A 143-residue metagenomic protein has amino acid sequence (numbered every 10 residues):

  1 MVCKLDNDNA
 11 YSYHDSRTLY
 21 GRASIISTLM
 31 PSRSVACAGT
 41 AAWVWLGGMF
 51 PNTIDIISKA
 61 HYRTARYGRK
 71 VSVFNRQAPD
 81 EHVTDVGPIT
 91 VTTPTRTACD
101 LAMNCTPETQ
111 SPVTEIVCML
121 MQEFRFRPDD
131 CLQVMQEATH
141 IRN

Functional and structural regions predicted by a protein language model:
M1-R142: Short gly/ser-rich loop at a beta-strand->alpha-helix junction or flexible surface loop bordering the NTP-binding
